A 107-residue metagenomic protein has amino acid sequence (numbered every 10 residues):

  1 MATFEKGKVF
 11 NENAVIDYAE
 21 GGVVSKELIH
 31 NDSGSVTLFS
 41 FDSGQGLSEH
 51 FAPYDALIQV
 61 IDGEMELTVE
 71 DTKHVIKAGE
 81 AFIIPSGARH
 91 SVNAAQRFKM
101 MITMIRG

Functional and structural regions predicted by a protein language model:
M1-S33, T68: A short, N-terminal "cap"/entry segment at the start of jelly-roll beta-barrel domains of the cupin/DSBH fold
G22, T37-A52: Conserved short histidine dyad/triad with adjacent acidic residue
S35, E64-E66, K73, R89 (+1 more regions): Structural motif
S40-D42, A52-L67: Short, conserved beta-strand element in jelly-roll/cupin
I61-D62, K77-A78, Q96: A cytosolic small-molecule/anion-sensing beta-strand core signal
D71-S86: Short acidic-glycine-tyrosine-enriched beta hairpin
S86-G107: Ligand-binding loop in jelly-roll beta-barrel domains
